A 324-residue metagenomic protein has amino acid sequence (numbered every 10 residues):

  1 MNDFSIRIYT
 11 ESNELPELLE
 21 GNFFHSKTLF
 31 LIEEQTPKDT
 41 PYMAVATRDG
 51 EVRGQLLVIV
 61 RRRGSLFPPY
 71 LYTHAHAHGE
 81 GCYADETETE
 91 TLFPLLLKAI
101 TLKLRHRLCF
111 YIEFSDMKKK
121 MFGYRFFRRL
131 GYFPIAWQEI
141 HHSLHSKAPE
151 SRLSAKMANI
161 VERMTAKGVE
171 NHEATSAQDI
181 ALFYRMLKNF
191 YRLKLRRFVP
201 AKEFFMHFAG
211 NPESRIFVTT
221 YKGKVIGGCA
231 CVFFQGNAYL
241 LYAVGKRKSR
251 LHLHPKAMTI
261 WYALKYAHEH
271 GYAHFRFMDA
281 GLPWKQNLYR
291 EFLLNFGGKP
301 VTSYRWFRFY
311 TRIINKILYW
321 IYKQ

Functional and structural regions predicted by a protein language model:
M1, S12, Q55, V60-R61 (+2 more regions): Active-site/acyl-donor-binding loops of N-acyltransferases
N2-D49, Q55-S65, D116-I135, A148-S249: A conserved beta-strand-loop-helix scaffold within acyl/acetyltransferase catalytic domains
V60-G79: Conserved acyl-donor/pantetheine-binding loop and adjacent beta-alpha core of acyl/acetyltransferases and related
H76-E86, P94-L102, M206, E213-R312: Aromatic (often tryptophan-rich) hydrophobic motifs at membrane interfaces
Y83-E90, K147-S151: Short, polar/flexible loop-turn hinges at active-site or ligand-entry regions and domain interfaces
T91-A136: Non-catalytic accessory segments adjacent to catalytic cores
Y111-F114, H172, F275-M278: Short catalytic-loop micro-motif centered on adjacent basic/acidic residues
